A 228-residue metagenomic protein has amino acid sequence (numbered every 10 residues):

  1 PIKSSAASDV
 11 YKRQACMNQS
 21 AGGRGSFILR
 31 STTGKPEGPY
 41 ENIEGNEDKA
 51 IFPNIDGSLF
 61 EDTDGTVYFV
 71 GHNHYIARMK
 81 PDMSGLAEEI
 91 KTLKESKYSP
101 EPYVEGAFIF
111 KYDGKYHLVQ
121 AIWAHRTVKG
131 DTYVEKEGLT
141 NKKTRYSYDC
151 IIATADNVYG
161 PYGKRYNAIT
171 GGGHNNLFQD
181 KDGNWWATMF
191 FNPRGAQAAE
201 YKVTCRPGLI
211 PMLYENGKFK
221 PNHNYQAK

Functional and structural regions predicted by a protein language model:
P1-A7, Y11: Single conserved hydrophobic/aromatic residue that forms the stacking wall/gate of nucleotide- or nucleobase-binding
S5, I55-S58, E105-F108, G173-N176: Beta-propeller and closely related beta-sheet repeat lectin domains
D9, E61-D64, K111-G114, Q179-G183: Residue-level detector of Asp-centered blade-edge/turn motifs that repeat once per structural unit in beta-propeller
K12-Q14, T66-V70, H117-V119, W185-T188: Conserved beta-propeller blade signature
N18-A21, Y75-I76, W123-T127, N192-A196: Short glycine/acidic-enriched loop and turn motifs that connect beta-strands
S20-G25, V128, K143-Y148, A199-C205: Short, solvent-exposed loop/turn segments at conserved positions within beta-propeller repeat blades
R30-F52, K80-P102, G138, I151-T170 (+1 more regions): Blade-edge beta-strand/turn elements of extracellular beta-propeller and related beta-sheet repeat scaffolds
E101-K164, G172-G173: Loop/turn-rich, solvent-exposed surfaces of beta-rich toroidal or solenoidal domains
